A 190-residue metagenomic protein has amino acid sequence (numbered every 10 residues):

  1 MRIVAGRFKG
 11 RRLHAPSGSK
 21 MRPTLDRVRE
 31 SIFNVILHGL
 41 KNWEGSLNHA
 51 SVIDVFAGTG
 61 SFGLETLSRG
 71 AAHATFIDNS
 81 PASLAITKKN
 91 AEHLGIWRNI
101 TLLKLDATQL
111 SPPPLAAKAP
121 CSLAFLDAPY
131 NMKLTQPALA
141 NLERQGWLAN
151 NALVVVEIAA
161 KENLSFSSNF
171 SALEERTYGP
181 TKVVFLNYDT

Functional and structural regions predicted by a protein language model:
M1-T190: Class I S-adenosyl-L-methionine-dependent methyltransferase catalytic core
